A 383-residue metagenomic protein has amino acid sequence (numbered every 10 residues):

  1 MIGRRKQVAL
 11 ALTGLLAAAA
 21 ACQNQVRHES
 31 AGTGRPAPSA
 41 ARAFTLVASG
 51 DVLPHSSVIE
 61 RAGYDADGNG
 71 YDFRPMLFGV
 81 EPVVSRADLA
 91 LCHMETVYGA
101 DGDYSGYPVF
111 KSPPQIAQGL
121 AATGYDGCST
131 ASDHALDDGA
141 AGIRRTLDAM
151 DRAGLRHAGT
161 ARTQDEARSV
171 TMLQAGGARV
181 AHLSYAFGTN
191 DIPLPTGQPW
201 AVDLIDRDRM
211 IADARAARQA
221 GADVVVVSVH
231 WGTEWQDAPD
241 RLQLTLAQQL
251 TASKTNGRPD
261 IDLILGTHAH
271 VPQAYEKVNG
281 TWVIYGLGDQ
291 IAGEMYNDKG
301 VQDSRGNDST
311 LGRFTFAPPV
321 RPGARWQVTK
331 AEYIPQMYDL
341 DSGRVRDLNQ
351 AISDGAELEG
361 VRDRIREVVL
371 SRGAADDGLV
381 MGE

Functional and structural regions predicted by a protein language model:
M1-R27: Secretory targeting and sorting signals
I2, C22-E383: Acidic, metal/ion-coordinating pockets
